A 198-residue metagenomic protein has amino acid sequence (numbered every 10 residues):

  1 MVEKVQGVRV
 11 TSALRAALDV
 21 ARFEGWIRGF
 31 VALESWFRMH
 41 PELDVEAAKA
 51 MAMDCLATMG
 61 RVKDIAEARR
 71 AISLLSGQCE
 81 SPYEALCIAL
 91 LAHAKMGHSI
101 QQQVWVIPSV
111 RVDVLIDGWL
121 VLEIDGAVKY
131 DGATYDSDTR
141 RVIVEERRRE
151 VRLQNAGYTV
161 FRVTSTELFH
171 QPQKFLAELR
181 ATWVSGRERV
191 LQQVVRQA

Functional and structural regions predicted by a protein language model:
M1-A48: Hydrophobic alpha-helical segments and helix pairs
P41-A198: Surface segments flanking catalytic/ligand-binding clefts of nucleic-acid enzymes
